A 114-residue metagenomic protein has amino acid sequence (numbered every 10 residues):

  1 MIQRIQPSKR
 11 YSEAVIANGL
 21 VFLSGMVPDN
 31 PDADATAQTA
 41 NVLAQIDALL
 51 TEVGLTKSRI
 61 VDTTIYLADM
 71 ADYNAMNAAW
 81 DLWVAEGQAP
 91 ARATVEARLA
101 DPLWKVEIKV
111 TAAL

Functional and structural regions predicted by a protein language model:
M1-L114: Short, polar/acidic, helix-capping and beta-turn segments at strand->helix junctions that line the mouths
